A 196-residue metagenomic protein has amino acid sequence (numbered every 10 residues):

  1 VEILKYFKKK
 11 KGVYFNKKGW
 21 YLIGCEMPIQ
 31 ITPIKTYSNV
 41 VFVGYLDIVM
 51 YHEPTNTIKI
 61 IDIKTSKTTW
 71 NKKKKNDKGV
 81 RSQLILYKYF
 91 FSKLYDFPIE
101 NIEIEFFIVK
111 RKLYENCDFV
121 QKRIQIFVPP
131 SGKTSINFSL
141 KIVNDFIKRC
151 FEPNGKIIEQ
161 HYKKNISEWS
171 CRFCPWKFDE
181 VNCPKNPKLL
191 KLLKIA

Functional and structural regions predicted by a protein language model:
V1-W70, D96-E100: Catalytic cores of nuclease domains that cleave nucleic-acid phosphodiester backbones
V41-V43, G79, I166: A generic fold-level signal
D47, V80-S82, I124-P130: Short, low-complexity, polar/charged sequence segments that are solvent-exposed and flexible
N71-K72, E115: Generic domain-boundary/flexible-linker signal
K72-S82: Short alpha-helix boundary/capping segments
S82-F90: Short amphipathic alpha-helical face segments that pack within enzyme cores and frequently flank/anchor catalytic
Y89-A196: Metal-dependent nuclease catalytic regions and adjoining charged, substrate-binding loops involved in nucleic-acid end
